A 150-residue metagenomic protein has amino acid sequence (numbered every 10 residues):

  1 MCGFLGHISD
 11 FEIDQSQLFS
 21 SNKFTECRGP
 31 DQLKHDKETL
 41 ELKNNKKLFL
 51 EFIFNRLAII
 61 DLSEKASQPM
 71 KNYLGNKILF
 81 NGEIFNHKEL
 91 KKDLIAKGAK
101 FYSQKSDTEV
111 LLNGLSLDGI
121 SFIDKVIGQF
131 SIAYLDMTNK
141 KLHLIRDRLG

Functional and structural regions predicted by a protein language model:
M1-L79, E83, N113-L149: N-terminal glutamine amidotransferase
A96-Y102, I120-F122: Short, polar/flexible loop-turn hinges at active-site or ligand-entry regions and domain interfaces
S103-D107: Short loop/hinge segments at the start of secondary-structure elements
T108-L112: Short, conserved phosphate-binding/catalytic loop or strand-edge motifs used in phosphoryl-/nucleotidyl-transfer
